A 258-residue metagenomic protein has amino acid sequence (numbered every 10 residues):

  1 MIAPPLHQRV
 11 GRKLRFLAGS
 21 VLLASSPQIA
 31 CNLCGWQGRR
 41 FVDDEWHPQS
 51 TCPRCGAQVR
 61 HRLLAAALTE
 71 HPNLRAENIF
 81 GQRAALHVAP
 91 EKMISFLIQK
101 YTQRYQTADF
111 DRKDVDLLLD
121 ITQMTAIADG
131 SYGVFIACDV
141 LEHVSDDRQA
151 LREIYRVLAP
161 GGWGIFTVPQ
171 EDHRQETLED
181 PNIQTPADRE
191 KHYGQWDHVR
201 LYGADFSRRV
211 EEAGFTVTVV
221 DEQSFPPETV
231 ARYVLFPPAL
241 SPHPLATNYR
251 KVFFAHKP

Functional and structural regions predicted by a protein language model:
M1-I2, F166: Compositionally biased, intrinsically disordered/low-complexity regions enriched for serine, proline and threonine
I2-G130, F225-P258: Conserved N-terminal segment of class I S-adenosyl-L-methionine
F16-I29, S145-Y155, A159, W163-P258: S-adenosyl-L-methionine-dependent methyltransferase catalytic module, highlighting the catalytic core
G133: Extracellular/oxidizing-compartment recognition motifs
I136: A conserved beta-strand element that flanks and buttresses the S-adenosyl-L-methionine
D139-H143: A short His-aromatic
